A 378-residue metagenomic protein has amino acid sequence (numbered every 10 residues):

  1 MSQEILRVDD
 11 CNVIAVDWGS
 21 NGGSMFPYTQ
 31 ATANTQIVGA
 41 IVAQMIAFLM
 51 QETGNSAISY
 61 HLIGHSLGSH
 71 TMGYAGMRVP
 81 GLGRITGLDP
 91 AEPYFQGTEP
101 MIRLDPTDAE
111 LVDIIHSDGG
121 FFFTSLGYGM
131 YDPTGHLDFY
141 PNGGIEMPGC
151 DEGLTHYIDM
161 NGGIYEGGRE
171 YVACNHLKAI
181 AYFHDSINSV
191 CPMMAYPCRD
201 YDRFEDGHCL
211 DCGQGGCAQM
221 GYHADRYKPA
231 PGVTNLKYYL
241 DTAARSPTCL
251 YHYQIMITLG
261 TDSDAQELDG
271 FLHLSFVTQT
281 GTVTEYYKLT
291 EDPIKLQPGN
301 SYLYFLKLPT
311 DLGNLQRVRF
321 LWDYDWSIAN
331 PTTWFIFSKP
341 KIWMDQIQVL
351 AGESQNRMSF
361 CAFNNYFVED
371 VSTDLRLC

Functional and structural regions predicted by a protein language model:
M1: The serine-hydrolase catalytic nucleophile loop
E4-L6, C11-G168, D202-G215, K288-E291 (+2 more regions): Serine-dependent carboxylesterase/thioesterase catalytic core of lipase-like alpha/beta-hydrolase/SGNH enzymes
I164-C378: A structural signal for beta-rich interaction modules in eukaryotic proteins
